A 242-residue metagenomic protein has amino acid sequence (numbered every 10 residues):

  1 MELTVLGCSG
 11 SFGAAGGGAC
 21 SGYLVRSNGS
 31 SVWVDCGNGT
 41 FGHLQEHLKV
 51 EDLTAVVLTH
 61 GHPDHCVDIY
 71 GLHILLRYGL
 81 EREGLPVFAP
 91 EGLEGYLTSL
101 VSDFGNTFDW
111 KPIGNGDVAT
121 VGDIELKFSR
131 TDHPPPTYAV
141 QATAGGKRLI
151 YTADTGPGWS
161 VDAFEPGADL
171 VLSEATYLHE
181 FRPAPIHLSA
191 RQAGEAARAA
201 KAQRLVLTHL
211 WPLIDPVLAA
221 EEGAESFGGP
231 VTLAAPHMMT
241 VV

Functional and structural regions predicted by a protein language model:
M1-E51, T137-A153, L170: Conserved beta-strand hairpin/beta-sheet module of binuclear metal-dependent hydrolase folds, prominently
L3, Y23, D35, L44 (+8 more regions): Divalent metal-coordination and catalytic microenvironments
T4, F88, D109-G114, K127-S129 (+1 more regions): General small-molecule cofactor/ligand-binding pocket signal
W33-G37, T54-D64, P90, L149-T155 (+3 more regions): Active-site neighborhood of phospho(di)ester-bond hydrolases with catalytic His/Asp-centered motifs
G39-P86, D169: Active-site metal-binding motif and surrounding structural segment of the metallo-beta-lactamase
D68-L76, S99-L100, D215-G223: Metal-dependent catalytic neighborhoods of phosphoester/phosphodiester hydrolases
K111-G167: Catalytic core of the metallo-beta-lactamase
P157-V242: Cap/insert and terminal regions of metallo-dependent hydrolase folds
